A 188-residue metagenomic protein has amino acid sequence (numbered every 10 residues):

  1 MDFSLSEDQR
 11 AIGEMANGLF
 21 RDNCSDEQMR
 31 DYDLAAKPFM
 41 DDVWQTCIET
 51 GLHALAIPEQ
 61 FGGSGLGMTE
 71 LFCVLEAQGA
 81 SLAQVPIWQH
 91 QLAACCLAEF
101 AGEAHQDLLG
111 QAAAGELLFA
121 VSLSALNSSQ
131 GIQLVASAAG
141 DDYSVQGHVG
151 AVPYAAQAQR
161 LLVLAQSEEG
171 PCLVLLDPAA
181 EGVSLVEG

Functional and structural regions predicted by a protein language model:
M1-D8: Intrinsic disorder at enzyme termini
Q9, F20, V74, G102 (+2 more regions): Residue-level signal for inorganic ion chemistry
Q9, H90, A94, E99-G102 (+2 more regions): Structured catalytic cores of enzymes that bind and process phosphorylated ligands/cofactors
E27-E49: Short secondary-structure junction/hinge motifs that connect adjacent elements
D33-K37, G62-G65, L126-S128: Short, small-residue-enriched loops and turns at beta-alpha junctions that line or gate enzyme active sites
E49-Q106, Q157: Internal helix-loop-helix
L108-G188: FAD-binding core of flavoproteins
